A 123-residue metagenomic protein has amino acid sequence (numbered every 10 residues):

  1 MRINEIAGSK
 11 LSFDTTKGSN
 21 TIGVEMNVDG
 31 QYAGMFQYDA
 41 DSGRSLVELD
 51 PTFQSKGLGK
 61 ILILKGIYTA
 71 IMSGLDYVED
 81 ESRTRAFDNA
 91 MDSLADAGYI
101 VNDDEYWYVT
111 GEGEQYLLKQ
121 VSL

Functional and structural regions predicted by a protein language model:
I3-G8, K119: Proteolytic processing junctions in secreted/extracellular precursors, especially proprotein convertase/trypsin-like
K10-A33: Conserved beta-hairpin
M35-F36, D41-T52: Conserved acetyl-CoA binding element of GNAT-fold acetyltransferases
S55-Y68: Conserved acetyl-CoA-binding loop-helix of GNAT-fold acetyltransferases
A70-R83: Conserved GNAT acetyl-CoA-binding A-motif
D88-A95: Conserved active-site tyrosine of GNAT-family acetyltransferases
D104-L123: C-terminal "cap" of GNAT-fold acetyltransferases
